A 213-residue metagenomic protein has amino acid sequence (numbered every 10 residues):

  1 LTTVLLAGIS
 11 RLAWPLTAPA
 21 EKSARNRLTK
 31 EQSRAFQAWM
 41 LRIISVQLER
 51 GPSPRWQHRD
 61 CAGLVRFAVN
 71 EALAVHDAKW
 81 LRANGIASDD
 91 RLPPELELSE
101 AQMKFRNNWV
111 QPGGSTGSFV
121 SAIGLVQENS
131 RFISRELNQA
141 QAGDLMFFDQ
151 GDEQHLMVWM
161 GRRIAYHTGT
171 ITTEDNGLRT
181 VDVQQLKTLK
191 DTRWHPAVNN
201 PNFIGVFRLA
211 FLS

Functional and structural regions predicted by a protein language model:
L1-P15: N-terminal export signals
W14-V120: N-terminal capping segments
S88-E174: ...with weaker cross-activation on analogous glycine-rich loops/strands in unrelated enzymes
H167-T170, N176-S213: Low-complexity, Gly/Ser/Thr/Pro-rich intrinsically disordered linker/tail segments
